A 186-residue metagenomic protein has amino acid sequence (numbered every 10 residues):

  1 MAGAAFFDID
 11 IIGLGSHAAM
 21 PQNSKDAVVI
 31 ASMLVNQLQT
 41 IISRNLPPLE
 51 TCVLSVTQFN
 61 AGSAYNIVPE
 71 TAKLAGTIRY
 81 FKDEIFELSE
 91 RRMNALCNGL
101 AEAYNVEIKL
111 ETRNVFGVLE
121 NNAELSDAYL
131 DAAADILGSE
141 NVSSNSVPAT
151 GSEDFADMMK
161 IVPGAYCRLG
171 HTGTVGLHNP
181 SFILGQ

Functional and structural regions predicted by a protein language model:
M1-N121, P148-T150: Midchain, well-structured core segments that form catalytic/ion-binding scaffolds
I30, T40, R91-A95, G138-S139 (+1 more regions): His/Asp/Glu-rich mid-to-C-terminal helical/loop segments that flank catalytic regions of hydrolases
L38, A75, M93, A132 (+2 more regions): Alpha-helix boundary/capping residues
V106-K109, A134-P148: C-terminal helix-coil-helix/basic helical segment that borders enzyme active sites and/or dimer interfaces and provides
L119-I136: Short, low-order "capping/linker" segments at domain edges
S143-Q186: Zn-dependent metallopeptidase/amidohydrolase metal-coordination segment
